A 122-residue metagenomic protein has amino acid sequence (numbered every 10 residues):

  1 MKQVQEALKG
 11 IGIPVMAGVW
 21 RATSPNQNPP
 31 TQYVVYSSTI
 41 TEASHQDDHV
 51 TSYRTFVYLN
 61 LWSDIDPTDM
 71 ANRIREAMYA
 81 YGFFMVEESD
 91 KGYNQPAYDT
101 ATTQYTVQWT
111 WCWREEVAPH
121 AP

Functional and structural regions predicted by a protein language model:
M1-H49, D66, E76: Small/polar-rich, solvent-exposed N-terminal microdomains that initiate assembly or binding
N28, H49-Y53, D99-Y105: A generic structural micro-feature
T31-Y33, F56-Y58, Q104-Q108: Broad gene-expression machinery/nucleic-acid interaction feature
T39, W62-D64, T110-R114: Solvent-exposed residues in well-ordered beta-strands and their adjoining turns, especially edge/terminal strands
H45-D47, L61-D66, M85-D90, E116: Short, surface-exposed, polar/charged, turn-prone segments marking secondary-structure boundaries
T51-W62: Short glycine-rich, basic-tinged beta-strand/loop micro-motifs
D69: Residues that form or flank phosphate/diphosphate-binding pockets in enzymes that use nucleotide phosphates
R73-P122: Acidic-leaning, charged glycine-interspersed low-complexity segments
